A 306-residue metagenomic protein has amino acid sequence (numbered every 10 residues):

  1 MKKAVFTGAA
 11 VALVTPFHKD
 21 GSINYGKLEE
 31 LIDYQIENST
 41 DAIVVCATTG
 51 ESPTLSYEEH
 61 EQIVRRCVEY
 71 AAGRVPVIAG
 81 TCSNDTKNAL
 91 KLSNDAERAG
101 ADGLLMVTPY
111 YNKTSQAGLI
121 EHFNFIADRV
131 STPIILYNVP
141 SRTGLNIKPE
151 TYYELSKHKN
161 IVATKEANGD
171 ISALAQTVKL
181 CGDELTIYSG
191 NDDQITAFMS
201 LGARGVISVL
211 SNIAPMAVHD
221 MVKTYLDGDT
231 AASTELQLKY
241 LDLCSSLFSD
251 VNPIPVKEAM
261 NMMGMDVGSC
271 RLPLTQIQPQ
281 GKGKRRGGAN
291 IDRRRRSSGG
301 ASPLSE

Functional and structural regions predicted by a protein language model:
K2-V11, T15-G144: Active-site beta->alpha loop and helix N-cap motifs at the rims of alpha/beta catalytic domains
K2-V5, N38, Q176-K179, L185 (+1 more regions): Catalytic cores of TIM-barrel enzymes
V5-P16, Y34, N38-T40, S200-A203 (+1 more regions): C-terminal alpha-helical cap/extension of soluble enzyme domains
L28, H60, V64, A89 (+6 more regions): A general structural signal for well-ordered alpha-helical segments in protein cores
Q62, R66-A71, D95, A99 (+7 more regions): Alpha-helical structural signal in soluble globular domains
D85, N191-D192, Q278: Helix N-cap/beta->alpha junction signal
D128-R129, R142-F248: Catalytic alpha/beta core domains of metabolic enzymes, predominantly
N138, N160-I161, R271-L272: Glycine-rich phosphate-binding "P-loop"
